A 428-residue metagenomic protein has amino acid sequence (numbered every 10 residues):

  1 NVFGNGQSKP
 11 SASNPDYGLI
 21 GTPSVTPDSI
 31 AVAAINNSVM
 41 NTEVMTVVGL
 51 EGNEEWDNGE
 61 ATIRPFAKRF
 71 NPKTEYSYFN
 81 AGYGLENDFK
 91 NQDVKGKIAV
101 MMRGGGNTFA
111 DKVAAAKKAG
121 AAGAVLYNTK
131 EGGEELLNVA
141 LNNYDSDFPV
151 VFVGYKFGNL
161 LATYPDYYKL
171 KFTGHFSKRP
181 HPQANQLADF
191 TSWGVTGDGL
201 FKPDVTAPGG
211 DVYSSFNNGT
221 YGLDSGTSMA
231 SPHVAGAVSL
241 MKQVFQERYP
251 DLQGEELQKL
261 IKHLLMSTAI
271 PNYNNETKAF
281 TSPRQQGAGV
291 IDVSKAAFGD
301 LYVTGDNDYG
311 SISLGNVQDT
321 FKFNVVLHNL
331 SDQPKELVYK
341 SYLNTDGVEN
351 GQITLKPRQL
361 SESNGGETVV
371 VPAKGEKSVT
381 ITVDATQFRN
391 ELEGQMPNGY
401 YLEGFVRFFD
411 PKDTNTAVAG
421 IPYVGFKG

Functional and structural regions predicted by a protein language model:
N1, L19, F109-L141, T206-E276 (+1 more regions): Hydrolase catalytic cores
V2-P203: Structured lumen-facing ectodomains of secretory-pathway proteins
L50, G226, G315-T320, P372-E376: Solvent-exposed, conformationally flexible loop/turn segments
Q186-T191, V293-D332: Beta-sheet-dominated interaction scaffolds and their linkers
V303-S311, S331-T382, T386-L392: Surface-exposed binding patches on compact interaction domains or structured appendages
V317-N324, Q395-F405: Short, solvent-exposed loop/turn segments enriched in Ser/Thr/Gly
D410-T414: Short, solvent-exposed loop/turn segments at the edges of extracellular beta-sandwich modules
P422-G428: Short beta-strand edge segments in extracellular beta-sheet folds
